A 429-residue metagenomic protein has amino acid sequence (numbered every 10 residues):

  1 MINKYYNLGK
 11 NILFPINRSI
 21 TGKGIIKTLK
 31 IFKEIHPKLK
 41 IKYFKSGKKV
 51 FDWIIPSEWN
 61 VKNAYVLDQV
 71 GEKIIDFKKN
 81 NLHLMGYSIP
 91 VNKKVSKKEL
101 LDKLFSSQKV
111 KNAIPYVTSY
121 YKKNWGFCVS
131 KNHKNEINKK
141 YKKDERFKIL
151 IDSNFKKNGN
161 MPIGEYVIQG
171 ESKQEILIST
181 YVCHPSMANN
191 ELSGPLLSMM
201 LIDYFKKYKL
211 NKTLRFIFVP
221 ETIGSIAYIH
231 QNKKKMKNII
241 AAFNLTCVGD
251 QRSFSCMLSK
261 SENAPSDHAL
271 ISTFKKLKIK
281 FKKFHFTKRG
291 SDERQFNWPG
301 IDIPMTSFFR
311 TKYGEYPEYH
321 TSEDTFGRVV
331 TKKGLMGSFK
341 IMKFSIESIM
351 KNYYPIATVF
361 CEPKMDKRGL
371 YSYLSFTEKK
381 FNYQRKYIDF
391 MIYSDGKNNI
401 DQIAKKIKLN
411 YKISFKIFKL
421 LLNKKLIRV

Functional and structural regions predicted by a protein language model:
M1-V429: N-terminal hydrophobic/helix-forming segments and targeting peptides
